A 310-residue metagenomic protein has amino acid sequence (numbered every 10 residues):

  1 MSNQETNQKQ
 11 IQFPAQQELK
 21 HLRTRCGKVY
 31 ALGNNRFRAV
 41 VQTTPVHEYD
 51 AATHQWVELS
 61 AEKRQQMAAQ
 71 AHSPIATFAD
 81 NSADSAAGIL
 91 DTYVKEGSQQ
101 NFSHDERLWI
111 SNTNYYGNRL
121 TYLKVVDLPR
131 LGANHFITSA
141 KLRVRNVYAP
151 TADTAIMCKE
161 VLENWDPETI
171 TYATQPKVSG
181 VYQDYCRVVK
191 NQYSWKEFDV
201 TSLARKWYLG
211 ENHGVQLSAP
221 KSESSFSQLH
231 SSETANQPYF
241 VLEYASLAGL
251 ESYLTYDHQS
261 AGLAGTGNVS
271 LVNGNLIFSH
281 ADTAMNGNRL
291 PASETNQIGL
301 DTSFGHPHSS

Functional and structural regions predicted by a protein language model:
S2-F78, Y239-S309: Intrinsically disordered, low-complexity segments enriched in small residues
E18-H21, C26-K28, L32-R130, E160-L162 (+3 more regions): Flexible, small-residue-rich N-terminal segments that precede or flank a structured functional core
E106-L108, A173-Y239, Y244: Cysteine-clustered segments with highest specificity for TGF-beta superfamily mature ligands
Y116-G117, L128-S139, W207: Extracellular/lumenal carbohydrate-interaction signature centered on repeated Trp-anchored short motifs
T121, H135, A152-I156, P238: Short beta-strand/loop motifs in extracellular/secreted proteins, especially within beta-sandwich accessory domains
V125, H135-Y148, F240: A short beta-strand element within beta-rich, extracytoplasmic domains of secreted/secretory-pathway proteins
P129, V144-Y148, L162, Y244-S246 (+1 more regions): Beta-strand elements of well-folded, non-transmembrane domains
V144-T169, P220-S222: Short edge-strand/loop segments of extracellular domains
